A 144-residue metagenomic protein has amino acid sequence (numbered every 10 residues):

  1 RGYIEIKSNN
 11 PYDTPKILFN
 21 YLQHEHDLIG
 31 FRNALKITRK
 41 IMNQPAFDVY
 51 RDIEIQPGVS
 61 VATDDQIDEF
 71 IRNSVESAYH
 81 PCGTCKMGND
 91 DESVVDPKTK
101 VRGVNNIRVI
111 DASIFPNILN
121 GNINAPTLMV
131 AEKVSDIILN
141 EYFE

Functional and structural regions predicted by a protein language model:
R1-P126, V134-E144: FAD-dependent oxidoreductase catalytic-site/capping-region signature
